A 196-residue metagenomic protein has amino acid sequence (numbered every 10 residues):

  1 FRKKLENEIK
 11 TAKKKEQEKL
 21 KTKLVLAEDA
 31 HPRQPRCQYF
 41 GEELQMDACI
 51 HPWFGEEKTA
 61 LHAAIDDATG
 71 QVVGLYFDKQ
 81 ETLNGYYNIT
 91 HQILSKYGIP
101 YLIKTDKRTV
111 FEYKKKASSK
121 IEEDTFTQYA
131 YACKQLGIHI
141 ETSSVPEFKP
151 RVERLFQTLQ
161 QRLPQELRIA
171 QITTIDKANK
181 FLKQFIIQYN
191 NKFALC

Functional and structural regions predicted by a protein language model:
F1-Q71, L83-Y101, Y131-Q135: Mobile-element integrase/transposase regions, centering on the N-terminal DNA-binding/Zn-coordinating module
Q45, I103-T105, E141-T142: A structural signal for short, well-ordered beta-strand segments and their strand-loop junctions that often border
F54, V73, Y113, E141-T142: Short helix/loop capping segments that flank catalytic or ligand/cofactor-binding pockets
L94-E122, P146: Acidic/histidine-rich, metal-coordinating catalytic segments
E122, Q128-C196: Charged alpha-helix within mobile-element recombinases
